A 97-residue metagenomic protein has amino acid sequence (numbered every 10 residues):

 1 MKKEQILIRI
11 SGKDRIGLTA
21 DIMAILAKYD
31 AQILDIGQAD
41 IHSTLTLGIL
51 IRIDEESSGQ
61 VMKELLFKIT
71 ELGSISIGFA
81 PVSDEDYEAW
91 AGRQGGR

Functional and structural regions predicted by a protein language model:
M1-R97: A conserved regulatory-domain signal marking ACT and ACT-like small-molecule sensing domains and adjacent regulatory
